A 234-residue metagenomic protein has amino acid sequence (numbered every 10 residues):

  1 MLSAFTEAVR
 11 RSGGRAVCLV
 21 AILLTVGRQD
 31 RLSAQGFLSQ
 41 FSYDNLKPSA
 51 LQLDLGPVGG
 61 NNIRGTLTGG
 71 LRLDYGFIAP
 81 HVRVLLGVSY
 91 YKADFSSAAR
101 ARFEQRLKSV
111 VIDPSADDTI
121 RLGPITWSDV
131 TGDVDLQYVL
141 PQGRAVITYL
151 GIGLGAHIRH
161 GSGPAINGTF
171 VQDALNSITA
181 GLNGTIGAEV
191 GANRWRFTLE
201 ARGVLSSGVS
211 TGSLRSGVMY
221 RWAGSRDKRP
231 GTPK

Functional and structural regions predicted by a protein language model:
S33-P80, A223, K234: Short glycine/proline- and aromatic-enriched beta-strand/turn motifs that initiate or cap beta-hairpins
Y43-L51, P80-V84, R144-L150, I178 (+2 more regions): Outer-envelope beta-barrel architecture signal
L53-P57, G69-Y75, V88, G132-Y138 (+4 more regions): Residues on the lipid-exposed face of transmembrane beta-strands in outer-membrane beta-barrel proteins
G56-G59, D118-G123, G168-A174, A201-S206: Extracellular loop and loop/strand-boundary signature of outer-membrane beta-barrel proteins
P57-L67, R144, V204-R215: Solvent-exposed loop/turn segments connecting transmembrane beta-strands in outer-membrane beta-barrel proteins
V58-G60, S89-F95, G155-G161, V204-G208 (+1 more regions): Structural signature of outer-membrane beta-barrel domains
R72-P164: Gram-negative (and chloroplast) outer-membrane scaffold detector with strong preference for beta-barrel transmembrane
T211-K234: Outer-membrane beta-barrel "beta-signal"
